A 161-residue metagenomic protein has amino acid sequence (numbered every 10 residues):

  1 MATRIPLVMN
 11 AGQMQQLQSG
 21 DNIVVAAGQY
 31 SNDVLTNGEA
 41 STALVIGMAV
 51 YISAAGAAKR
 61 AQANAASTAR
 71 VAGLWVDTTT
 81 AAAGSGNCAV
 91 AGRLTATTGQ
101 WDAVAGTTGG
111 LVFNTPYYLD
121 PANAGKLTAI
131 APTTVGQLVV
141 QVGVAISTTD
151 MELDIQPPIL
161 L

Functional and structural regions predicted by a protein language model:
A2-T3, V24-L161: Glycine-anchored, exposed beta-strand/edge motif detector
P6-L7: Small-residue hinge/turn detector
A11-V24: Short, low-complexity, intrinsically disordered N-terminal segments
